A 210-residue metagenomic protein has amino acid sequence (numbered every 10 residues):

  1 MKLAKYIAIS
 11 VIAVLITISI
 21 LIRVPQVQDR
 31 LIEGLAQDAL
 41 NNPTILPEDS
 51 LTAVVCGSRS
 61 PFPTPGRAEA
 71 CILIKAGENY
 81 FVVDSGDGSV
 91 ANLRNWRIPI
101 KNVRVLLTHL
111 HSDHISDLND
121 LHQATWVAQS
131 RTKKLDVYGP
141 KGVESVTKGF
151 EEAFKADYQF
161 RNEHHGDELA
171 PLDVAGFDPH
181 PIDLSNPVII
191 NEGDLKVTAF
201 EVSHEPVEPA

Functional and structural regions predicted by a protein language model:
K2-A210: Binuclear metal-dependent hydrolase catalytic cores
